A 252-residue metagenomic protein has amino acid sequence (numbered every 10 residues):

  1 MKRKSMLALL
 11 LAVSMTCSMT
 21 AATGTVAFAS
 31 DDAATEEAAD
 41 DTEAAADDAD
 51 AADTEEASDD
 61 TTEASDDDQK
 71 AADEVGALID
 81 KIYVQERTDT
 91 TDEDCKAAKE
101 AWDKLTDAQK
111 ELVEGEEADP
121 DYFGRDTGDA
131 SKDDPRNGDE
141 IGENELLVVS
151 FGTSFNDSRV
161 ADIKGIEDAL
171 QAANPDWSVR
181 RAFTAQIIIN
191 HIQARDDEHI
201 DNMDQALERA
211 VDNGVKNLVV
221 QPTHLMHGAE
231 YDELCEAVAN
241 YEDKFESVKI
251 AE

Functional and structural regions predicted by a protein language model:
M1-L10: Bacterial Sec-dependent N-terminal signal peptides
L9-M15, M19: Hydrophobic helical h-region of N-terminal Sec-dependent signal peptides in bacterial secretory/periplasmic proteins
C17-T35: Sec-dependent signal peptide cleavage junction
A33-D67: Long, acidic low-complexity intrinsically disordered regions
A64-D126: Beta-rich interaction/scaffold domains
S65, E117, D121-E252: Active-site-proximal alpha-helix that buttresses catalytic centers in soluble enzyme cores
